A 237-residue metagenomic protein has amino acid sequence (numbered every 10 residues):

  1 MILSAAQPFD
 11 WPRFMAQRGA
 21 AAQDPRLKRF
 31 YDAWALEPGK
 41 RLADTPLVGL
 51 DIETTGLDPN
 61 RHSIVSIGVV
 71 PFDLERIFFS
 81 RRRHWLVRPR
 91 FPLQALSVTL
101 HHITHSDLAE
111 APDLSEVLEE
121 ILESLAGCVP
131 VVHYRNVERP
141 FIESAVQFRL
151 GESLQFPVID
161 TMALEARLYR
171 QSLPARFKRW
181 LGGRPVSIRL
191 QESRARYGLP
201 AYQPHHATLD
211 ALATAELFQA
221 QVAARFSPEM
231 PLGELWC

Functional and structural regions predicted by a protein language model:
M1-P38, R167, R196, A215-C237: Acidic two-metal-ion nuclease catalytic site recognized across multiple nuclease folds, prominently DnaQ/RNase D-T
W11-R149, S153-Q155, L181-A201, H205: Conserved non-catalytic scaffold segment of RNase H-like nuclease domains
I52-T55, T161, T214: Ser/Thr-centric signal marking residues that sit in or immediately flank functional binding/regulatory motifs
V117, A213-T214: Short Asp/Glu-rich motifs
I159-L181: Short alpha-helix plus adjacent loop in nuclease-associated cores
D210: Short, conserved phosphate/pyrophosphate- and ester-handling motifs at nucleotide-, phospho-/glycolipid
